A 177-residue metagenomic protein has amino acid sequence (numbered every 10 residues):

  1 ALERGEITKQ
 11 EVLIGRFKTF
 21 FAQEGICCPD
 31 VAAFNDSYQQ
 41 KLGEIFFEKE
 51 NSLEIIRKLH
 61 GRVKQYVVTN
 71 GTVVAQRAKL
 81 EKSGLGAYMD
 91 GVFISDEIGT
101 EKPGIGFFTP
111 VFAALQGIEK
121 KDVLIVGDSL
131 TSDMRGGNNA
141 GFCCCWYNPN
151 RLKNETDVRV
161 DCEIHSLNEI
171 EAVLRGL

Functional and structural regions predicted by a protein language model:
A1-S37: A metal-dependent, Asp-based hydrolase signature
R4-I7, G43, I98-G99: Short histidine/acidic/glycine/proline-rich micro-motifs that form metal- and phosphate-coordinating active-site loops
Q10-I14, A32-V67, I105: Short, acidic loop-to-helix structural element flanking the phosphoryl-transfer center in phosphate-processing enzymes
E11, C28-A32, N70, K102 (+1 more regions): Non-catalytic, surface-exposed connector residues within folded enzymatic/regulatory domains
T19, Q23, S37, K41 (+3 more regions): Solvent-exposed, charged/polar functional surfaces in cytosolic regulatory/catalytic domains
R57, Y66, T72-L177: Asp-based, Mg2+/Mn2+-dependent phosphohydrolase catalytic module
